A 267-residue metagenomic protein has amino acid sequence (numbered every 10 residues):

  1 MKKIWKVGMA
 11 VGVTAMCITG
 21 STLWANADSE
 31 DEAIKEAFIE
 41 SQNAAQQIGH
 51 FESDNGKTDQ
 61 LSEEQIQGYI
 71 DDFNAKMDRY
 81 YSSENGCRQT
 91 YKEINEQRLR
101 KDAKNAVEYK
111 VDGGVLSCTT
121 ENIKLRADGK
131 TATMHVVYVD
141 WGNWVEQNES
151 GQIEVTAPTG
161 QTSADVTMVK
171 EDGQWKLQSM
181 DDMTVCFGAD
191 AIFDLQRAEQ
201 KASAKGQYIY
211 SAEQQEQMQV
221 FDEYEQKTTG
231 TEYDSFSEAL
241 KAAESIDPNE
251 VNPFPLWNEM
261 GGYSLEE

Functional and structural regions predicted by a protein language model:
M1-I48, M134: Gram-positive cell-envelope targeting signals
N26-G113, E213-P255: Core segments of small alpha/beta cavity-forming domains
M77, M134, M168: Hydrophobic pocket/interface hotspot
G114-D128: Short amphipathic beta-strand and strand-loop transition segments with alternating hydrophobic
T119, K130-M134, T162-A164: Envelope-exposed proteins and targeting segments
A127-Q147: A short hydrophobic beta-strand element
W141-E267: Low-complexity, intrinsically disordered terminal/linker segments enriched in charged and Gly/Pro repeats
